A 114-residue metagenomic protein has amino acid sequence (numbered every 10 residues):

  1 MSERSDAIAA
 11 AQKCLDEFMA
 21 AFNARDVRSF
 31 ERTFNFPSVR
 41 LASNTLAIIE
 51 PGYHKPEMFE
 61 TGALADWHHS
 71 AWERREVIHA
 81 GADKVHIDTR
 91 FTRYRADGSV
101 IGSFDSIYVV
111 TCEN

Functional and structural regions predicted by a protein language model:
M1-F36: Short, low-complexity N-terminal intrinsically disordered segments enriched in polar/charged residues
V27-D83: A solvent-exposed, acidic/Ser-Thr-rich amphipathic alpha-helical stretch
A42, R95, E113: Acidic surface patches and DE-rich sequence motifs
V77, R93, V109-V110: Hydrophobic beta-strand positions
A82-H86, I107: Structural motif
D88-Y94: Generic short beta-strand segments
I101-N114: Short beta-strand edge/turn micro-motifs at domain boundaries
